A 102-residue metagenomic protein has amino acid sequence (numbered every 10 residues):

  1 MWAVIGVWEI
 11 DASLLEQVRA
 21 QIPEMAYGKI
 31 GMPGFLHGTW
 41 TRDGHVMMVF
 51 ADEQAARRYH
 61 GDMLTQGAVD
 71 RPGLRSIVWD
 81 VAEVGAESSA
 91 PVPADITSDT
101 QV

Functional and structural regions predicted by a protein language model:
M1-H45, A51-D62, P72-V102: Short S/T/G/P-rich N-terminal loop/turn motif that feeds into the first structured element of a domain
